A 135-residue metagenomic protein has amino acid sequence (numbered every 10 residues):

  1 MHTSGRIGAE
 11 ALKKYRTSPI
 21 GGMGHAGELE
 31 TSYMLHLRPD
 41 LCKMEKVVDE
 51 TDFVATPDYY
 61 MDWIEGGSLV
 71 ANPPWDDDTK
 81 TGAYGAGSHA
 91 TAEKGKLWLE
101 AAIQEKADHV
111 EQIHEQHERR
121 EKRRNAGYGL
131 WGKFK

Functional and structural regions predicted by a protein language model:
M1-K135: Extended, histidine- and acidic-residue-enriched regions that form the cofactor-binding/catalytic faces
